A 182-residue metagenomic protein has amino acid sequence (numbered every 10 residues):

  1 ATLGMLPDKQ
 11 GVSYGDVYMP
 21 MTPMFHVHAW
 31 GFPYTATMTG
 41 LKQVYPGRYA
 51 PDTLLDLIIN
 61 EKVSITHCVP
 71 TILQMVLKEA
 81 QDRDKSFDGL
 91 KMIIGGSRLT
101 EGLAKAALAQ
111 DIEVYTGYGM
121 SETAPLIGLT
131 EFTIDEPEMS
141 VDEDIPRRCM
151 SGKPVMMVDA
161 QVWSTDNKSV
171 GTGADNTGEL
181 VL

Functional and structural regions predicted by a protein language model:
A1-V17, F25-S64, E79-A80: Conserved AMP-binding/adenylation subdomain of ANL enzymes
Y14-G15, G89, T177: Phosphate-coordination loops involved in phosphoryl transfer and adenosine-cofactor binding
T22-H26, G119: AMP-binding (ANL) adenylation modules
G31, P70-L73: Membrane-embedded alpha-helices of multi-pass transport/permease systems
M38, V63-C68, L77-P146, D159 (+1 more regions): Gly/Ser/Thr-rich phosphate-binding loop
A50, I72-L73, L99: Alpha-helix capping/helix-boundary segments
P154-L182: Conserved beta-loop-beta connector loops within the AMP-binding
